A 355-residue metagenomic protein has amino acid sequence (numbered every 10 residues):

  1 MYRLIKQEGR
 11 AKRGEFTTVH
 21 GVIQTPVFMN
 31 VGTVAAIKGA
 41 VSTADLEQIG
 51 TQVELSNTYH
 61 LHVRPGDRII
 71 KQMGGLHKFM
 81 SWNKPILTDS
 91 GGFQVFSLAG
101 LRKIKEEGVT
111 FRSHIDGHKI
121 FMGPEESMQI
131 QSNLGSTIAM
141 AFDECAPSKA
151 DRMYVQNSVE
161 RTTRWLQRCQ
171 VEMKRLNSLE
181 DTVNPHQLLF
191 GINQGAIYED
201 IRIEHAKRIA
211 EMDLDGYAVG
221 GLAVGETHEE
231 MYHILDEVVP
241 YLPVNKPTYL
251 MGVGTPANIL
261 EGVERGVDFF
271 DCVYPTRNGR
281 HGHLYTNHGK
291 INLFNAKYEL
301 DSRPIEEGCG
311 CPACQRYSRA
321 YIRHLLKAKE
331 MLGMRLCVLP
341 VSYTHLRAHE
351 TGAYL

Functional and structural regions predicted by a protein language model:
M1-V183, A296-E299: Non-catalytic, usually N-terminal nucleic-acid engagement modules in DNA/RNA processing proteins
H60-H62, Q94, G225, T276 (+1 more regions): Glycine-rich nucleotide phosphate-binding loop and flanking beta-alpha elements of Rossmann-like dinucleotide-binding
S148-R152, Q156, G216-L222, M331-M334: Glycine- and acidic
T163, E172, L176, L188-I305: Glycine-rich phosphate/ribose-binding loops and adjacent secondary-structure elements that form binding surfaces
N287-R335: Cysteine-cluster motifs in flexible loop/terminal segments that predominantly coordinate metals
T344-T351: Conserved small/polar residues in nucleotide/adenosyl-binding loops
